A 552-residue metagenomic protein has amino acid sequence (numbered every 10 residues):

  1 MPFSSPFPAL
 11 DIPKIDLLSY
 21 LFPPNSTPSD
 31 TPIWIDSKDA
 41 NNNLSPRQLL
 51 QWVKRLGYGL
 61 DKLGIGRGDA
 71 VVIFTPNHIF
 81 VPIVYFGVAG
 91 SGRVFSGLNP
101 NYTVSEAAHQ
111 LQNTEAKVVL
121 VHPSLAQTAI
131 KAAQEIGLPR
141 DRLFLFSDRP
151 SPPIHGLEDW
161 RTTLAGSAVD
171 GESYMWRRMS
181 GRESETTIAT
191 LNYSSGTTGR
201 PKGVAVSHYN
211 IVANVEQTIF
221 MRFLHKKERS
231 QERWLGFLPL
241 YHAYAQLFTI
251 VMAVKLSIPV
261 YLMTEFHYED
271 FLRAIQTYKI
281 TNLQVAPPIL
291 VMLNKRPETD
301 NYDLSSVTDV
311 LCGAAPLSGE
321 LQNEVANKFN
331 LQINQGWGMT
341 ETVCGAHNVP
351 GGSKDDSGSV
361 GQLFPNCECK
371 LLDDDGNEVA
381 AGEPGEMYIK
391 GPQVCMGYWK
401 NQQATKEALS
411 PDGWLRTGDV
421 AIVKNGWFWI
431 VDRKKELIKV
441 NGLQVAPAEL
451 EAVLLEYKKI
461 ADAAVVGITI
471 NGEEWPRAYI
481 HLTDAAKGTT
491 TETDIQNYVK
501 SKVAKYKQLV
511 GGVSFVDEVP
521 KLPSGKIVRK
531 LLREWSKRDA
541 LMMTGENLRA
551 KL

Functional and structural regions predicted by a protein language model:
M1-L63, R67, F86, R149-H155 (+4 more regions): N-lobe entry segment of adenylate-forming
D30-P32, P150, E158, T162-Y193 (+2 more regions): Conserved pre-ATP/AMP-binding loop-to-beta segment of ANL
N42, Y58-S105, Q444, K507: Conserved AMP-binding/adenylate-forming
N42-R47, S180-R182, A189-E216: Conserved AMP-binding A3 loop
V119-V121, L283, G391, M396-G397 (+4 more regions): AMP-binding/adenylate-forming catalytic core of the ANL superfamily
T162, I280-V285, N294-D355, E368: Gly/Ser/Thr-rich phosphate-binding loop
V212-R233, Y241-N282, M292-R296: Conserved AMP-binding/adenylation subdomain of ANL enzymes
A504-I527, G545-K551: AMP-binding/adenylate-forming catalytic domain of the ANL superfamily
